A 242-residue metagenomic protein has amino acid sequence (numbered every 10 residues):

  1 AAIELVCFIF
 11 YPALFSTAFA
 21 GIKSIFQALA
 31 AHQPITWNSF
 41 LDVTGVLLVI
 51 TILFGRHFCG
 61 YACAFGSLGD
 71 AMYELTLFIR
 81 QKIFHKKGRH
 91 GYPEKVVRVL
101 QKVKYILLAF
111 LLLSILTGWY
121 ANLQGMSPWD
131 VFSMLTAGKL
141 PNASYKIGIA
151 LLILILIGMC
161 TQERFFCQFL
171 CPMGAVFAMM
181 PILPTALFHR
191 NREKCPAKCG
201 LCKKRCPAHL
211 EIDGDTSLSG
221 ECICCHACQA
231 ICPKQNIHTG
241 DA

Functional and structural regions predicted by a protein language model:
A1-D213, G220, H226-A242: Non-ligating segments of multi-cofactor redox enzymes
